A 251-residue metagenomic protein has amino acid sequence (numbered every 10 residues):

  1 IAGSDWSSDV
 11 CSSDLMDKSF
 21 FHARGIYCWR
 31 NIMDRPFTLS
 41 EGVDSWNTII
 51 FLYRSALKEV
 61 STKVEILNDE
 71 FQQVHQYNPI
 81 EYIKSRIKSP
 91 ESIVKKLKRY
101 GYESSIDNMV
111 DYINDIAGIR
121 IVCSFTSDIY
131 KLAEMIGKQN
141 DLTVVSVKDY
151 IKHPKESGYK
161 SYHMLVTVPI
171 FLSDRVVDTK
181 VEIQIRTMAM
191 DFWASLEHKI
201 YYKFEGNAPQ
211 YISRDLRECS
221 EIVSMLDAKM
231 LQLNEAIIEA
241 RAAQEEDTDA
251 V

Functional and structural regions predicted by a protein language model:
I1-D14: Single conserved hydrophobic/aromatic residue that forms the stacking wall/gate of nucleotide- or nucleobase-binding
F20, W29-L57, S61-E70, E182-V251: An acidic, glycine-/histidine-flanked metal-binding catalytic module
Y53, L57, P90, T126-I129 (+1 more regions): Generic alpha-helical secondary structure
E70-F71, Y102, N140-V145: Short secondary-structure junctions
Q76-A117: A glycine-rich, hydrophobic loop/mini-helix early in the fold
V110, C123-Q232: Long beta-strand-rich cores associated with HINT superfamily self-processing modules
G118-V122: Short aromatic/hydrophobic contact patches that present stacked aromatics for nucleic-acid/ligand binding
